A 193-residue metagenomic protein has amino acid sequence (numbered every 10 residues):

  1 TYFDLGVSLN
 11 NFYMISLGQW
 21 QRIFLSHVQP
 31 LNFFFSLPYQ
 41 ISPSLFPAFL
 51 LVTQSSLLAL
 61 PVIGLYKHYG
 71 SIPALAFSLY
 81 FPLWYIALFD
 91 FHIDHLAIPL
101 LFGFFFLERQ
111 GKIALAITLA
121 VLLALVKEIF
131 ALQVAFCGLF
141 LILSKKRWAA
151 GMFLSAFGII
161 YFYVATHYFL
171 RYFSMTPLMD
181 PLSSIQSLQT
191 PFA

Functional and structural regions predicted by a protein language model:
D4-L17, Q21-L45, V52: Short hydrophobic/aromatic helix or loop-helix immediately within or flanking a transmembrane segment in polytopic
D4-V7, N11-I15, R147-A193: Membrane-lumen/periplasm interface segments of specific transmembrane helices in polyprenyl phosphate-linked
F49-S71, G103: Transmembrane-helix motifs of polytopic, lipid-linked glycan transferases
S55, S71-I86, H95-F102: Membrane-embedded helix bundles of polyisoprenyl
G64, I86-A87, H95-L119, V134-G138: Specific aromatic-rich, kink-prone transmembrane helix
S78-W84, L122-I129, F157-H167: Aromatic-anchored segments of alpha-helical transmembrane domains
F105-G111, L139-R147, V164-T166: Structural signal for the C-terminal ends of transmembrane alpha-helices and the immediately following loop
L115-I142, A150-S155: Transmembrane-embedded, aromatic-rich helix segments that form part of the hydrophobic channel/pocket engaging
